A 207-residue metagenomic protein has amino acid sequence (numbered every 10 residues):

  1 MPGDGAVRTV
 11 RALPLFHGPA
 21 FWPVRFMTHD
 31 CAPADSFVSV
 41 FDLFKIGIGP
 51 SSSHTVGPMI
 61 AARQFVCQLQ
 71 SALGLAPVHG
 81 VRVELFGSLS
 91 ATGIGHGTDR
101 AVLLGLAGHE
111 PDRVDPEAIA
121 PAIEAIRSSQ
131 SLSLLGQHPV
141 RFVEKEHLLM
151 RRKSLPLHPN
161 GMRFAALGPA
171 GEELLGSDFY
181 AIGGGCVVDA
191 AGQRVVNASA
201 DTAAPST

Functional and structural regions predicted by a protein language model:
R8-R11, R25: Basic polycationic patches enriched in arginine
T28-S39, L73-P77: Acidic-glycine-rich active-site phosphate/pyrophosphate-binding loop
F44-A62: Conserved phosphate/anionic-ligand binding catalytic regions in large, soluble enzymes, centered on
A76-D115, A122-R127: A structural-propensity feature for long, helix-poor, extended segments
G105, P111-T207: C-terminal regulatory domains involved in ligand/effector binding and gene-expression control
